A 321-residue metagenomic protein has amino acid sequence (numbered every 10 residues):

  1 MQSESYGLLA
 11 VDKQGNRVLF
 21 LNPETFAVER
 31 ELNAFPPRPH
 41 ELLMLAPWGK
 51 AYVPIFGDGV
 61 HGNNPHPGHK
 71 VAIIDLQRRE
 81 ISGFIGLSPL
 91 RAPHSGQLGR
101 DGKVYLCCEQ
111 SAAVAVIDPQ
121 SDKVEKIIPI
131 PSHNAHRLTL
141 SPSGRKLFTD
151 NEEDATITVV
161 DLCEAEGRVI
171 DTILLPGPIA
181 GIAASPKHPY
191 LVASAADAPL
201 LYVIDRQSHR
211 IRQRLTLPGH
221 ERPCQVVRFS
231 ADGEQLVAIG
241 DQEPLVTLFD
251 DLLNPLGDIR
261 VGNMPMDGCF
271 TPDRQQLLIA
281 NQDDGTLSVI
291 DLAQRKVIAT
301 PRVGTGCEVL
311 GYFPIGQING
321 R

Functional and structural regions predicted by a protein language model:
M1-R321: Predominantly soluble domains enriched in secretory-pathway, periplasmic, or organellar proteins
